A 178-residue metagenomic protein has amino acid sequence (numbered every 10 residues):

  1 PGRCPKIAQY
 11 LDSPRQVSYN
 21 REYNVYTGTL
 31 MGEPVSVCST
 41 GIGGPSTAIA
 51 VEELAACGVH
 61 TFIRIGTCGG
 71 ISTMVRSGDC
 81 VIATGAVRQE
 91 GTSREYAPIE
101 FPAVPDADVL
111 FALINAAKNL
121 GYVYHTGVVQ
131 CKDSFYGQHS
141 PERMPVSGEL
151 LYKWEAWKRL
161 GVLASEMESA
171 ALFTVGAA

Functional and structural regions predicted by a protein language model:
P1-A112: Metabolite-binding pocket within alpha/beta catalytic cores that recognizes anionic/polar moieties
Q9-Q16, G85, I114-V123, S134 (+2 more regions): Generic secondary-structure signature for well-ordered alpha-helical cores
R64, A83, H125-K132, E166: Short, conserved beta-strand edge motifs with alternating hydrophobic and charged residues
M74-S77, G137-H139, A177: Short secondary-structure transition/capping segments
A103-G161: Active-site rim beta-loop-alpha module in soluble metabolic enzymes
K153-A178: A C-terminal functional module that forms or caps the active site or interfaces directly with catalytic machinery
